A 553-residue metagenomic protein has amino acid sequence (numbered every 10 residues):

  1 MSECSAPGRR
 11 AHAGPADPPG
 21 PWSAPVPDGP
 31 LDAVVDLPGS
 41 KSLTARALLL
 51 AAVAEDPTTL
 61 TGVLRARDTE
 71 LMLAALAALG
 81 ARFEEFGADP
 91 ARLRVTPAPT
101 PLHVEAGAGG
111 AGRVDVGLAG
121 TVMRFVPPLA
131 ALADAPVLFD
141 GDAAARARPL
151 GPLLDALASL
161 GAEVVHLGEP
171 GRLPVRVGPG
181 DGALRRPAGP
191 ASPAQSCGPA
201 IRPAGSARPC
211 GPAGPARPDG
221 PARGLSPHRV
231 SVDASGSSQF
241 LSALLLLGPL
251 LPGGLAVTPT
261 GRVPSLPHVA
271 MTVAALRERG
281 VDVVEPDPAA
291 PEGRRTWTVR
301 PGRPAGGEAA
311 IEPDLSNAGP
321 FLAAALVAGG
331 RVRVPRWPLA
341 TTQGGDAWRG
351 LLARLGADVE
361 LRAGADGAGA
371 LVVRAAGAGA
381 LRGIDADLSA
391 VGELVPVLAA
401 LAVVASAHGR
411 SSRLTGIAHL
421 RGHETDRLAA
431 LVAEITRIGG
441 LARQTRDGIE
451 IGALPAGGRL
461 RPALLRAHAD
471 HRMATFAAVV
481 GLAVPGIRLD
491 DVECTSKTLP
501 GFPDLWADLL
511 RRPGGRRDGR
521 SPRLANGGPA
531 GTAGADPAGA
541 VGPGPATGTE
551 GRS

Functional and structural regions predicted by a protein language model:
M1-S553: Short, structured segments at the rim of ligand-binding sites
